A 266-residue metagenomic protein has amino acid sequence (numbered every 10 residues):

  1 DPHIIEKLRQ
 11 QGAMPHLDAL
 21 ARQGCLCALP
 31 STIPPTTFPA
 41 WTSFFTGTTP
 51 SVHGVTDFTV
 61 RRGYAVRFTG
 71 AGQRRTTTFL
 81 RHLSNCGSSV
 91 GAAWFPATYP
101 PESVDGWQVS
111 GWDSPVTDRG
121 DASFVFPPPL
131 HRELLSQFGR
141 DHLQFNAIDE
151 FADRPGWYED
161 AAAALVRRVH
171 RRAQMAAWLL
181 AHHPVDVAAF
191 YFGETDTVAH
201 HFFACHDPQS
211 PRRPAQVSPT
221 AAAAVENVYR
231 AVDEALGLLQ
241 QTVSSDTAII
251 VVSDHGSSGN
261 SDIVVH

Functional and structural regions predicted by a protein language model:
D1-C25, P96: Active-site-proximal N-terminal segment of extracellular/periplasmic enzymes that hydrolyze or transfer
D1-P2, R22-C27, T36-P39, T56-F68: Glycine-/proline-rich flexible loop or hinge segments
I5-L8, E102-V104, A199-F202, N260-V264: A short acidic (Asp/Glu
H16, N227-V265: Metal-dependent active-site segment of extracytoplasmic phospho-/sulfohydrolases and closely related
L20, F44, L83, F190 (+1 more regions): A residue-level signal for conserved active-site and pocket-lining positions in enzyme catalytic cores
L26-T48, A93-S103, Y191-E194, G256-G259: Short, solvent-exposed turn/loop segments enriched in Gly/Ser/Thr/Pro and often Arg
T48-Q216: His/Asp/Glu-rich, glycine-adjacent segments that coordinate divalent cations and/or stabilize oxyanion chemistry on
H201-T242: Extended hydrophobic/aromatic segments used for targeting, binding, or gating
